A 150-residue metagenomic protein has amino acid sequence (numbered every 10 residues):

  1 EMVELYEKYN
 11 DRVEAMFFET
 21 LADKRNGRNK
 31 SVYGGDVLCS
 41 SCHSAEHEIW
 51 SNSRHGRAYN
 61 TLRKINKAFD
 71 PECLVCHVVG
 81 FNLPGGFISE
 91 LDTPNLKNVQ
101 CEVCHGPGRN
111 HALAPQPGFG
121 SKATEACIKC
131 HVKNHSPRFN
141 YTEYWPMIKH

Functional and structural regions predicted by a protein language model:
M2-K122, F139-H150: Sequence context of c-type cytochrome heme-c attachment sites
C127-H131: Hydrophobic, small-residue-rich alpha-helical packing segments that form membrane-like cores
